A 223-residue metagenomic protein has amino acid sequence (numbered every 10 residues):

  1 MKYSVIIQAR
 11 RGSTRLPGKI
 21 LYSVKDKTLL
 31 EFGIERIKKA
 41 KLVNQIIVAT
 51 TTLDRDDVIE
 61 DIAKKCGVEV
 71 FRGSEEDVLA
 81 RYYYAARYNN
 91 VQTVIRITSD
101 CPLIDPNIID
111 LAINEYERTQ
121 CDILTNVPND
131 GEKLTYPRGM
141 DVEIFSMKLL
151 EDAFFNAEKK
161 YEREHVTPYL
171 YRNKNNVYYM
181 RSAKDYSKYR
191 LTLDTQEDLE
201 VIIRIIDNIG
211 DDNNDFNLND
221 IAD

Functional and structural regions predicted by a protein language model:
M1-L16: N-terminal nucleotide-binding beta1-loop-alpha1 segment
V5, I46-V48, V177: Hydrophobic/aromatic residues located in beta-strands of well-ordered beta-sheets within soluble catalytic
A9, T50-T52: Short beta-strand/turn micro-motifs composed of small residues that flank or help shape donor/cofactor-binding pockets
T14, P102, E143, T192 (+1 more regions): Residues that recognize and position ribonucleotide moieties
L29-I46, I59-D61, K65-C66: A short, N-terminal amphipathic alpha-helix
T52-T119: Short phosphate-binding loop-to-helix
I104-R190, E200, R204, D220-D223: Conserved core of the sugar-phosphate nucleotidyltransferase
T195: Short, conserved phosphate/pyrophosphate- and ester-handling motifs at nucleotide-, phospho-/glycolipid
